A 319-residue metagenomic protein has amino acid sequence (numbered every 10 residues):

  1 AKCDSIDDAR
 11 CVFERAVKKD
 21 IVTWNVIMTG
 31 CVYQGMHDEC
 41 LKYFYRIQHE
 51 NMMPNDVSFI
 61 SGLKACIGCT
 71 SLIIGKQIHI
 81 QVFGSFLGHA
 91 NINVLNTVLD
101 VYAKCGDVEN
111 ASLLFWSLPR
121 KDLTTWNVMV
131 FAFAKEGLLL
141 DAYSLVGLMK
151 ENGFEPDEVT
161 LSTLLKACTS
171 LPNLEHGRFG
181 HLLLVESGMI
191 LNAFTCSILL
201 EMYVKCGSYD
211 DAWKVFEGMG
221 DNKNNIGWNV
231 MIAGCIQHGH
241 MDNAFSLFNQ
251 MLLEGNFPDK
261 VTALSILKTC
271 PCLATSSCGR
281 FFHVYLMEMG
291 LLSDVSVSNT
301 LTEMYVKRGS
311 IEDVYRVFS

Functional and structural regions predicted by a protein language model:
A9, D20, W24-N25, T29 (+25 more regions): Pentatricopeptide repeat
A16, D20, N51, F86 (+7 more regions): Inter-helix linker motif
A16, I27-M28, M36, I47 (+9 more regions): Methionine-biased hydrophobic packing positions in alpha-helices, especially within tandem helical repeat solenoids
C31-S71, L161: Hydrophobic or amphipathic alpha-helical targeting/insertion segments
